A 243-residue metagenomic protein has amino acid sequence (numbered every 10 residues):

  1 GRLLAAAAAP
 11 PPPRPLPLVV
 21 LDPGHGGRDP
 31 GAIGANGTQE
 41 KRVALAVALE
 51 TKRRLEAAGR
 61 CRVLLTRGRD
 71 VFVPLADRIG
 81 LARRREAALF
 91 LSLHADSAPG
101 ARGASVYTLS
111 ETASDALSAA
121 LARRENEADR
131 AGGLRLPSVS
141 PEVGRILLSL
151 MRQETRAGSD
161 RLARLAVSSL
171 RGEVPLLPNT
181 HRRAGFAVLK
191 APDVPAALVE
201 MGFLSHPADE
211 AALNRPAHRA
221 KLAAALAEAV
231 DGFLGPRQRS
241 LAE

Functional and structural regions predicted by a protein language model:
G1-A7, P207, A212: Short intrinsically disordered, low-complexity coil segments enriched in acidic
R2-P141, R152-R164, A220, A224 (+1 more regions): Catalytic-core regions of hydrolytic enzymes
E142-I146: Short, basic/glycine-rich phosphate-binding loops at helix/coil junctions that contact nucleotide phosphates
L148-E243: Active-site-adjacent mobile loop/cap segments within catalytic or ligand-binding domains
